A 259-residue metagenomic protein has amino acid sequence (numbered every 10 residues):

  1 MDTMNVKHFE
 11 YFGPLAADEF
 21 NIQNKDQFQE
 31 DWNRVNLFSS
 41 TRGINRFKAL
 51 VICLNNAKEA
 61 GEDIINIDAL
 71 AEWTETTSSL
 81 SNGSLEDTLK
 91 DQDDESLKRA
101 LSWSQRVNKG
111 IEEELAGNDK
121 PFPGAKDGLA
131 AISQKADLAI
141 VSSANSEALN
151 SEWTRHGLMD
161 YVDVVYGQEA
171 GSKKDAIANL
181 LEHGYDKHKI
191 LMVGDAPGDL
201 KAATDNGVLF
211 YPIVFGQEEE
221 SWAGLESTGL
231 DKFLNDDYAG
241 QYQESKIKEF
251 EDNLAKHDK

Functional and structural regions predicted by a protein language model:
M1-D2, L200: Catalytic P-loop NTPase motifs of RecA-like helicase/translocase cores
D2-A144: Alpha-helical substrate-recognition element adjacent to the catalytic core
G117-D137, N145-K259: C-terminal cap/substrate-recognition subdomain and adjoining C-terminal extension of metal-dependent phosphatase-like
